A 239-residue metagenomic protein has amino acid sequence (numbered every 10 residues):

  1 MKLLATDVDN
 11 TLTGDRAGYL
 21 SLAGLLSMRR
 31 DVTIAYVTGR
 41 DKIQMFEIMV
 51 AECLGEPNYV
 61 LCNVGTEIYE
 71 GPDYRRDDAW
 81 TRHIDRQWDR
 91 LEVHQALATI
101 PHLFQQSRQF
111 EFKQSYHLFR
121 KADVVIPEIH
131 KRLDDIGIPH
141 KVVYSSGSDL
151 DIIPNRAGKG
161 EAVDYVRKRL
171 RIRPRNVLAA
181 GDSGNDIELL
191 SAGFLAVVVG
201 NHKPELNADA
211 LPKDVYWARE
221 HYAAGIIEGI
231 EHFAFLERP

Functional and structural regions predicted by a protein language model:
M1-A17, L190: Asp-based phosphoryl-transfer active-site loop
K2-L4, N58, V177: The start of beta-strands in P-loop NTPase/AAA+ ATPase cores
T6, C62, G181-D182: Active-site flanking residues adjacent to catalytic metal/cofactor-binding acidic residues
D15-R108, N201: Active-site phosphate-binding/coordination module
R30, G55-E56, I136, A192-G193 (+1 more regions): Short, structured coil segments at secondary-structure junctions
E92-A192: Conserved acidic, metal-coordinating active-site core of Asp-based, Mg2+-dependent phosphoryl-transfer enzymes
I153, G160-P239: Mg2+-dependent phosphoryl-transfer enzymes with acidic/Ser/Thr/Gly-rich catalytic loops
